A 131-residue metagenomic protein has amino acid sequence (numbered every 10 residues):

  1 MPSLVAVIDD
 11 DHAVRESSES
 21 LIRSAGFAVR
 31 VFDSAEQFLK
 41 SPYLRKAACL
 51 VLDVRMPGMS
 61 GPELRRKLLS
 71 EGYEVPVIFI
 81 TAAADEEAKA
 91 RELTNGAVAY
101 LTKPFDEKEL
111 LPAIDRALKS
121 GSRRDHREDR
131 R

Functional and structural regions predicted by a protein language model:
H12-R30: Two-component/phosphorelay signaling modules centered on CheY-like receiver
D33-S34, S60-L64: Acidic catalytic/metal-coordinating carboxylates
R45-L52: Active-site beta3 strand of CheY-like receiver
M56: Receiver (REC) domain active-site loop signature in two-component systems and cognate sites in sensor histidine kinases
E63, A84-A99: Alpha4 helix (beta4-alpha4-beta5 surface) of REC/receiver domains from two-component response regulators
F105-D115: C-terminal output helix
D115-R131: The C-terminal output helix
